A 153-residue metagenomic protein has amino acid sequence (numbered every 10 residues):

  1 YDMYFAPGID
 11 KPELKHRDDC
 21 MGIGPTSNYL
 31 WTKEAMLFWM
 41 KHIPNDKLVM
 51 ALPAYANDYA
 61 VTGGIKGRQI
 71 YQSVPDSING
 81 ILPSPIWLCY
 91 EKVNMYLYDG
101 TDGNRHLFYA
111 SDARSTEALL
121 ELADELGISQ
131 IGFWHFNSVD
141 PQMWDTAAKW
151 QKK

Functional and structural regions predicted by a protein language model:
Y1-I78: Substrate-binding surface in catalytic domains of secreted glycosidases
E13-P25, Y29, Y96, F108-S111 (+2 more regions): Generic preference for hydrophobic/aromatic residues in regular secondary structure cores
N28-W39, D112-L119, M143: Stable alpha-helical elements in mature extracytoplasmic
K41, G80, D145-K149: Charged/polar, solvent-exposed surface patches and flexible loops
K47-E121, W150-K153: Glycan-binding loop/region signatures in secreted carbohydrate-active enzymes
S115-K153: Acidic/aromatic/glycine-rich contiguous surface patches that form carbohydrate-binding/processing clefts and analogous
